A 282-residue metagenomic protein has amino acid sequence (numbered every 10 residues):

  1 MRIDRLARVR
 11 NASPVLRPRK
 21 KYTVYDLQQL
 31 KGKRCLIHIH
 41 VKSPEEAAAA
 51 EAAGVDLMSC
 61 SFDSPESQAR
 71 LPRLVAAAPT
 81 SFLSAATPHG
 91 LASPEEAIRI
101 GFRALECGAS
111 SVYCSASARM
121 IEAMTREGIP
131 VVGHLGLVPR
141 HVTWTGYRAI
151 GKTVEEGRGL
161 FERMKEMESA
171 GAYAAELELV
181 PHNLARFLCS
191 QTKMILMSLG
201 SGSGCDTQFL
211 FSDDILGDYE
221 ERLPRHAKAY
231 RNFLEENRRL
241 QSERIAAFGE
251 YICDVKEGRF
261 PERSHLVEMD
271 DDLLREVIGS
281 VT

Functional and structural regions predicted by a protein language model:
M1-T282: Alpha/beta enzyme core
